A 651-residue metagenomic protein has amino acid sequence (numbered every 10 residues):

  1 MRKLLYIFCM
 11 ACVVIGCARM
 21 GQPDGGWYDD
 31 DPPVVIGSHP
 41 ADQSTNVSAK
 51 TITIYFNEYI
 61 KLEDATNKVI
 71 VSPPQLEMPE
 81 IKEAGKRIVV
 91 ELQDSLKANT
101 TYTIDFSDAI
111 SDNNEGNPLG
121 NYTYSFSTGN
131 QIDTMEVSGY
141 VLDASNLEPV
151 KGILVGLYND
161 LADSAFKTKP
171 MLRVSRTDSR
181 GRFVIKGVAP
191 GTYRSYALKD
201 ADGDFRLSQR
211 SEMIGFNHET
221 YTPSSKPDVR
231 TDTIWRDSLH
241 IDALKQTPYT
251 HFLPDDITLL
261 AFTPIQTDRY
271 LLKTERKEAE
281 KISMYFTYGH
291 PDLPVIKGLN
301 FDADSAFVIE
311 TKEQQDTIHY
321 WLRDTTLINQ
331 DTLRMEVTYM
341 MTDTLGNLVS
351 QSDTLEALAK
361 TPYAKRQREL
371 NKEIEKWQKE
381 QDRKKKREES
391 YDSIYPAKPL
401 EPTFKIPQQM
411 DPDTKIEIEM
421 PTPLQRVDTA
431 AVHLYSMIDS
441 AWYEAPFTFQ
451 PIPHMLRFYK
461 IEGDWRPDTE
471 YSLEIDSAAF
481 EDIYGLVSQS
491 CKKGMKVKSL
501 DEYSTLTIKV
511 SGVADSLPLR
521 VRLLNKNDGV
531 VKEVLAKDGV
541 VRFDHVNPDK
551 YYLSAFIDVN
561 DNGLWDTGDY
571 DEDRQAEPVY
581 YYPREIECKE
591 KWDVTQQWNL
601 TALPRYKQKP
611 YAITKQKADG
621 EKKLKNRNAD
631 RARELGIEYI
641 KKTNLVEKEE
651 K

Functional and structural regions predicted by a protein language model:
R2-K651: N-terminal targeting or signal-anchor segments and their processing/structural boundaries
